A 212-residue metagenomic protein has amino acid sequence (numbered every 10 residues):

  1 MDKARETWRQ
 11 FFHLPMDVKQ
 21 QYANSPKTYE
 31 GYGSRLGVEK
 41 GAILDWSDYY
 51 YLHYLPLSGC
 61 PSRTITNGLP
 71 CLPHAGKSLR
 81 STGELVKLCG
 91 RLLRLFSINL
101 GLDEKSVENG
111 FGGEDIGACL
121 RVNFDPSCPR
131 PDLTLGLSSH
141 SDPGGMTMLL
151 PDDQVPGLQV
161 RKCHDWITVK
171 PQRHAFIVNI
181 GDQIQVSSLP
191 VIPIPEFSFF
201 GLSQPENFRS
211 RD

Functional and structural regions predicted by a protein language model:
M1-D212: Peripheral, non-catalytic segments flanking oxidoreductase cores
